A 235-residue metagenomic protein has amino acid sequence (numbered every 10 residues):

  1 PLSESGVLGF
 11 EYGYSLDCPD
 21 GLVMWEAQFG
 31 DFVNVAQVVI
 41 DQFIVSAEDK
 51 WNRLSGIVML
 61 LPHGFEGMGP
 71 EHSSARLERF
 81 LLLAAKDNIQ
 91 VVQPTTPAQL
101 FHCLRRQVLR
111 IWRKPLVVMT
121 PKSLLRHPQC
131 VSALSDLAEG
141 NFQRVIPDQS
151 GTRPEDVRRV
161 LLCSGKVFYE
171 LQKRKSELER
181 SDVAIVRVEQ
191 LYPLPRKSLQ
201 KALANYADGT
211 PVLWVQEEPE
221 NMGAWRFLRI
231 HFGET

Functional and structural regions predicted by a protein language model:
P1-E155, Y169: Conserved thiamine diphosphate
W51-R53, F65-L82, R110, L125-T235: Thiamine diphosphate
